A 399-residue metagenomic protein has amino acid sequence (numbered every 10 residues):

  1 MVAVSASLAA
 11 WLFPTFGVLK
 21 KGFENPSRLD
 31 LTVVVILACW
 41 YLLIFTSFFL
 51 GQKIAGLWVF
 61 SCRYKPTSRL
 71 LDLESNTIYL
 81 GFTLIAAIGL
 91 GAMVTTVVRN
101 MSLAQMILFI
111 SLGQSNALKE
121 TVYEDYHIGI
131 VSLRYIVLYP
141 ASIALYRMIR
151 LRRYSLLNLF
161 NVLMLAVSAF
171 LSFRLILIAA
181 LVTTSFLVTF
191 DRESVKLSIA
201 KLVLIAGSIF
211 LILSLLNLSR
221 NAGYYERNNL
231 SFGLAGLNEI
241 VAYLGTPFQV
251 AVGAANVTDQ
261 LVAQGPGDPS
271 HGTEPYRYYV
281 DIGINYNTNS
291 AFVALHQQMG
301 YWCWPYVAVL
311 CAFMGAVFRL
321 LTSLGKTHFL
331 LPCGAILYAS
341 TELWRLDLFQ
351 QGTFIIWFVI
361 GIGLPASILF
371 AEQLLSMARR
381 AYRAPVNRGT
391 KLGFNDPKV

Functional and structural regions predicted by a protein language model:
M1-Y154, S194-L197, Y306-V307, A312-V399: Membrane-anchoring hydrophobic segments
D30, R150-R152, L156-L157, Y276-Y279 (+1 more regions): Mixed-charge, polar/low-complexity N-terminal
V33-L37, C62-K65, R150-Y224, F313-M314: Hydrophobic alpha-helical segments of polytopic membrane proteins
F109-H127, I209-A316: Small-residue-enriched transmembrane helix-hairpin modules in multi-pass membrane proteins
D125-I143, F186-F190, A206-L216, V252-L261 (+1 more regions): Juxtamembrane/interfacial segments around transmembrane helices
A144, N161-L165, A291-A294: Short, hydrophobic/aromatic alpha-helical segments in well-folded domains
I149, A169-F170, T189-F190, H296-Q297 (+2 more regions): Hydrophobic residues in alpha-helical segments
